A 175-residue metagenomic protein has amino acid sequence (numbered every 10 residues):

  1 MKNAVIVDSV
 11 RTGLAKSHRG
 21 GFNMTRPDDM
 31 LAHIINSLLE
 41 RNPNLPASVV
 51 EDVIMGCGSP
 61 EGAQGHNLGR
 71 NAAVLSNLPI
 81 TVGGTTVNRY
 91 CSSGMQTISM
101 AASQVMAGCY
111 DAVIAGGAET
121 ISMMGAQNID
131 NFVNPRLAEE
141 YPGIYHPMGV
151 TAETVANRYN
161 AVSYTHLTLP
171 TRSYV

Functional and structural regions predicted by a protein language model:
M1-P27, N157: Condensing-enzyme catalytic core mediating Claisen C-C bond formation in acyl metabolism
V10-G13, G56-P60, R89-S93, G117-S122: Acidic, glycine-rich active-site loops and adjacent beta-strand->loop/helix elements that engage anionic groups
H18-G20, V53-G56, V82-Q96, V155-S163: Cysteine-centered functional microenvironments
T25, C57-Y110, P142-V150: Conserved catalytic cysteine-centered active-site region of acyl-thioester-dependent Claisen-condensing enzymes
L38-V49, Y159-N160: Phosphate/pyrophosphate-binding loops at sites that engage ATP/ADP/AMP, CoA/4′-phosphopantetheine, polyphosphate
M106-Y159: Flexible glycine-/small-residue-enriched beta->alpha junction loops that bind anionic phosphate/pyrophosphate groups
T165-T171: Conserved small/polar residues in nucleotide/adenosyl-binding loops
